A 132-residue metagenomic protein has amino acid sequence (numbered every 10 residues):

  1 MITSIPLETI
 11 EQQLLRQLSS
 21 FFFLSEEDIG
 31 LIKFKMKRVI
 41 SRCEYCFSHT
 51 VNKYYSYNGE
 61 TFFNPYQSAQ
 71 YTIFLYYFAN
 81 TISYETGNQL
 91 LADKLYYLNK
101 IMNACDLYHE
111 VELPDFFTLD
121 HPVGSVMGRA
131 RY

Functional and structural regions predicted by a protein language model:
M1-I101: Terminal amphipathic alpha-helical/low-complexity segments used for targeting or macromolecular assembly
K100-Y132: Structural signal for interior beta-strand "rungs" in well-ordered beta-sheet cores of soluble enzyme domains
